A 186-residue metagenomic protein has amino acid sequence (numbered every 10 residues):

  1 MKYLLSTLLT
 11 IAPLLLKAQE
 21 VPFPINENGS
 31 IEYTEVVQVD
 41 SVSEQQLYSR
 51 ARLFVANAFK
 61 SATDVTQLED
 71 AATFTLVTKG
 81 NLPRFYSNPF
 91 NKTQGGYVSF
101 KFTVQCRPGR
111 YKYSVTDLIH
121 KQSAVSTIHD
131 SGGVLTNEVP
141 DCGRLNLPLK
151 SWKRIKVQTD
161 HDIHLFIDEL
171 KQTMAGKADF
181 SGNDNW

Functional and structural regions predicted by a protein language model:
M1-F23: Bacterial Sec-dependent N-terminal signal peptides
Q19-W186: Ser/Thr-rich, low-complexity intrinsically disordered terminal regions
